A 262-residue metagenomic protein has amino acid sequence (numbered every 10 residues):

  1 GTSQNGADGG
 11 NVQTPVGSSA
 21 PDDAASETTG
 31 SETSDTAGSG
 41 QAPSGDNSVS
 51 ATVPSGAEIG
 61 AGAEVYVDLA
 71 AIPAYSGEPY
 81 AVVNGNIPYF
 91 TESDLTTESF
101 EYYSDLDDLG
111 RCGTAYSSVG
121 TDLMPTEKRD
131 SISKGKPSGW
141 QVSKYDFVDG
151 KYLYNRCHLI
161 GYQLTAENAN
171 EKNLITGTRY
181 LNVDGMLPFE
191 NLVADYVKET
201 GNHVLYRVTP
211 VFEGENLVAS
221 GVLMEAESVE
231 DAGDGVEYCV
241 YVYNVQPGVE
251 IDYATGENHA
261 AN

Functional and structural regions predicted by a protein language model:
T2-F90: N-terminal, intrinsically disordered, polar/charged segments of Gram-positive cell-envelope systems that serve as
E92-N262: Domain-level detector of nuclease and nuclease-like folds in predominantly extracellular/periplasmic contexts
